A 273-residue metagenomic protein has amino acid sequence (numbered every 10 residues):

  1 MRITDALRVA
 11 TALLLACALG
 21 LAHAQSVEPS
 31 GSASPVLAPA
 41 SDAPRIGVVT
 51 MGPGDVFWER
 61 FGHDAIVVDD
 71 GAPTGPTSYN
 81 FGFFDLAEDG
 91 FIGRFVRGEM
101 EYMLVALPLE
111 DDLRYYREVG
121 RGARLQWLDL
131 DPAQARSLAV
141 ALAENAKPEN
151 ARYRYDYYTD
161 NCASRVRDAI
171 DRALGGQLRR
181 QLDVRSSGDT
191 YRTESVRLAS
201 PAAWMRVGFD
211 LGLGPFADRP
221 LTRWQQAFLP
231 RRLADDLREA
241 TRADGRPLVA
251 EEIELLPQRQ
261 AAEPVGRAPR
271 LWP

Functional and structural regions predicted by a protein language model:
M1-T11: Bacterial N-terminal signal peptides that target proteins for export
R2, C17-L19, V166: A general, composition-driven signal for non-globular sequence regions
V9-A22: Bacterial N-terminal signal peptides
A24-E263: Soluble extramembrane regions of membrane proteins in the secretory/endomembrane system
A261-W272: Juxtamembrane/start-of-transmembrane alpha-helix segments at the extracytoplasmic/lumenal side of membrane anchors
